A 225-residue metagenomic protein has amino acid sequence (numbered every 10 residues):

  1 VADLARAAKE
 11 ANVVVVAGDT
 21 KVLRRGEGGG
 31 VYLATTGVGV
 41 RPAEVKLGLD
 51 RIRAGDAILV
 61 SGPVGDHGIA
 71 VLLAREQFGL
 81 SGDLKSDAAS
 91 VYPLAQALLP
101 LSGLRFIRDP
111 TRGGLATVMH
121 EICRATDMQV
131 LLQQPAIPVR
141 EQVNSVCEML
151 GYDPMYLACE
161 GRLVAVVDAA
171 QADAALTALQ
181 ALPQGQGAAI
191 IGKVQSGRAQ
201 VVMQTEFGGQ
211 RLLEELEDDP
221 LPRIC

Functional and structural regions predicted by a protein language model:
V1-A70: Glycine-rich anion-binding loops of enzyme active sites
V14-D19, G37, L59-G62, F106-P110 (+3 more regions): General beta-strand structural signal in soluble alpha/beta enzymes
A34-K46, L80-L99: Active-site glycine-rich loop that binds ribose-phosphate moieties when present
A70-L84: Short, compositionally biased
L84-C159: Active-site-proximal betaalpha loop/short-helix elements that scaffold phosphoryl/nucleotidyl transfer chemistry
V167-D173: Helix N-cap motif at beta-to-alpha junctions
A174-Q184: Short amphipathic alpha-helices in soluble, non-transmembrane regions that often serve as interface/regulatory elements
L182-C225: Acidic, Ser/Thr/Pro-rich beta/coil linker or hinge segments at domain junctions
